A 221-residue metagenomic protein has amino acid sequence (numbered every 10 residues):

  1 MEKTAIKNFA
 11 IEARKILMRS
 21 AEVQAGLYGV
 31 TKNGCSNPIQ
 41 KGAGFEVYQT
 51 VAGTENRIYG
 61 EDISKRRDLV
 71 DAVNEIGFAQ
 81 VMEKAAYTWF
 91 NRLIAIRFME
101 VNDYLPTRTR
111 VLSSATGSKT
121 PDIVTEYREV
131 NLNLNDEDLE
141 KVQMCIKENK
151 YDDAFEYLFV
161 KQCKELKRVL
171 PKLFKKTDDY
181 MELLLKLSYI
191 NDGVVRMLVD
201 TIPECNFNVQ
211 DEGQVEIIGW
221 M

Functional and structural regions predicted by a protein language model:
M1-M221: Preference for the N-terminal adenyl/adenosyl cofactor-binding alpha/beta module
